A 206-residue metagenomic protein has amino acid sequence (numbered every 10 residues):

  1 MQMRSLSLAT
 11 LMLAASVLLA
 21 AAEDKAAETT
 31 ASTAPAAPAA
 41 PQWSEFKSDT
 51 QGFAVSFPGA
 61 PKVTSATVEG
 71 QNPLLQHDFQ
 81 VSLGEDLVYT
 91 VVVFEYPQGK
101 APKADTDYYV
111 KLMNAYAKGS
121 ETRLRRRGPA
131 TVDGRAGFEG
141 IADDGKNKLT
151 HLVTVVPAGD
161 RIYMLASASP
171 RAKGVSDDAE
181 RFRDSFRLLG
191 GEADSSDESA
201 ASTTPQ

Functional and structural regions predicted by a protein language model:
M1-S5: Positively charged n-region of N-terminal signal peptides that target proteins for export
A9-V17: Bacterial N-terminal signal peptides
L19-A26: Boundary at the C-terminal end of the N-terminal hydrophobic targeting segment
P35-L74, E180-P205: N-terminal "mature-domain start" segment
Q51, G84, F94-Y96, G145 (+2 more regions): Solvent-exposed coil/turn segments that connect beta secondary-structure elements in extracytoplasmic/periplasmic
S56-Q80, L112-A158: Signature of long, low-cysteine stretches enriched in small and polar/charged residues
A60-P61, D105-S120, D160-Q206: Surface-exposed amphipathic alpha-helical segments
D78-D107, M164-A166: A short acidic-to-branched-hydrophobic micro-motif
